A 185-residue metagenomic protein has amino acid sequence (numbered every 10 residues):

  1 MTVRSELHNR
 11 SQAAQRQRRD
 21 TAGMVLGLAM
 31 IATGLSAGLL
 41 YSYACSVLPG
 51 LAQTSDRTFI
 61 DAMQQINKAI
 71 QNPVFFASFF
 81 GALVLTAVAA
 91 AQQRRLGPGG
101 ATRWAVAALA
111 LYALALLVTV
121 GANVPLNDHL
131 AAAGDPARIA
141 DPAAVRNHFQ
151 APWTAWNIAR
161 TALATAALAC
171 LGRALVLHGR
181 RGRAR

Functional and structural regions predicted by a protein language model:
M1-M24, L28, R180-R185: Actinobacteria-biased recognition of intrinsically disordered, low-complexity terminal regions
V3-Q15, T33-F80, P125-A151: Interfacial loop at the N-terminal end of multi-pass membrane proteins
R4, V106-D128: Hydrophobic alpha-helical transmembrane segments of integral membrane proteins
Q17-G34, A91-L116: Interfacial segments of alpha-helical transmembrane regions
G34, A87, A113, A169-G172: Hydrophobic residues within the alpha-helical transmembrane core of Major Facilitator Superfamily
Y43-A52, Q92-G99, A122-A132, A174-A184: Juxtamembrane transmembrane-helix termini
F79-A89, T161-L168: Core segments of transmembrane alpha-helices that mediate helix-helix packing or line hydrophobic substrate/ligand
T161-G172, V176-R181: A hydrophobic membrane-anchoring alpha-helix module
